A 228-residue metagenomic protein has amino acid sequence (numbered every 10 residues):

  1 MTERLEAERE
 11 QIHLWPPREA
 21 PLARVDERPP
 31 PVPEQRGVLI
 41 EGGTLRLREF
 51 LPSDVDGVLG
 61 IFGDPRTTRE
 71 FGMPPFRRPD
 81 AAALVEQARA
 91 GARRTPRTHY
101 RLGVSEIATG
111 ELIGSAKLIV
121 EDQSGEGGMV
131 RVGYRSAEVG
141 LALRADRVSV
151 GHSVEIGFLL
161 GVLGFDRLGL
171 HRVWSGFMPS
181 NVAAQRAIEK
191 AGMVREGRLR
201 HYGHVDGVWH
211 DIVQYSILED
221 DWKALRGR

Functional and structural regions predicted by a protein language model:
M1-R147, L163, R167, W209-R228: GNAT-family acyltransferases
L47, V58, L160, G164 (+3 more regions): Hydrophobic packing within well-folded, soluble alpha/beta domains
R77, S180, G203: Positions that flank functional sites
I113, G192-R195: Short, 15-30-residue, compositionally biased linear elements with alpha-helical propensity or flexible coil
V120-Q123, W174-G176, V194-H210: Conserved catalytic-core motifs of GNAT/GCN5-like acyltransferases
E138, E155, E196: Acidic-residue sensor for enzyme active/binding pockets
A142, S149-D166, V182-K190: Conserved acetyl-CoA-binding loop-helix of GNAT-fold acetyltransferases
